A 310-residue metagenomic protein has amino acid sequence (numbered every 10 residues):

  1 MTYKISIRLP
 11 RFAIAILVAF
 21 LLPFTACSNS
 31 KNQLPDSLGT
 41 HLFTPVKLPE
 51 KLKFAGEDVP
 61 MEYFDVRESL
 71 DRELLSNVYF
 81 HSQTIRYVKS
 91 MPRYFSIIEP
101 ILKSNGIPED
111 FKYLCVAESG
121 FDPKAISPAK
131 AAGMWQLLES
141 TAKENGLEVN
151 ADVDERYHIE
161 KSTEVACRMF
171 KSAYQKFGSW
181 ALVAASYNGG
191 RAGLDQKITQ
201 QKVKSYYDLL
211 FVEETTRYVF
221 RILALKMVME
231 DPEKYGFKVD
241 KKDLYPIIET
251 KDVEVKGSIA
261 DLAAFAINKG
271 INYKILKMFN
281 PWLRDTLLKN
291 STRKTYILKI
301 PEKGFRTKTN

Functional and structural regions predicted by a protein language model:
T2-G106: An acidic, Gly/Ser/Thr/Pro-rich helix-cap/linker signature
F80-F95, S104-I107, S127-W135, E155-T163 (+4 more regions): Solvent-exposed, acidic/flexible segments
I107-P123, V183-G189, L276-F279: Short, functionally critical alpha-helical segments immediately adjacent to catalytic or ligand/cofactor-binding
A129-N150, T163-V165, F170, L194-K197: Substrate-binding/active-site groove segments that recognize and process beta-1,4-linked N-acetyl-hexosamine
F170-K197: Catalytic and binding regions of secreted/periplasmic enzymes and modules that target cell-wall glycans
D240-G270: Primarily a LysM-type cell-wall glycan-binding module
D261-N290: LysM (lysin motif) carbohydrate-binding repeats in extracellular/periplasmic proteins that recognize
F279-N310: Extracellular LysM carbohydrate-binding repeats and other cell-envelope/extracellular binding modules
